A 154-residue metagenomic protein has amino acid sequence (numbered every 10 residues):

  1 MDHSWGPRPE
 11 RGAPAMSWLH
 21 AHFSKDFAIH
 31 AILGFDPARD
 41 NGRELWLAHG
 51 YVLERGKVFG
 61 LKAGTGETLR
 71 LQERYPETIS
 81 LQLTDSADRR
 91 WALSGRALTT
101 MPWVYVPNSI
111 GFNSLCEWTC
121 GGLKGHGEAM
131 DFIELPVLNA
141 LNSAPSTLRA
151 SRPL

Functional and structural regions predicted by a protein language model:
M1-L154: Structured soluble/peripheral alpha/beta segments that form catalytic or ligand/cofactor-binding pockets
